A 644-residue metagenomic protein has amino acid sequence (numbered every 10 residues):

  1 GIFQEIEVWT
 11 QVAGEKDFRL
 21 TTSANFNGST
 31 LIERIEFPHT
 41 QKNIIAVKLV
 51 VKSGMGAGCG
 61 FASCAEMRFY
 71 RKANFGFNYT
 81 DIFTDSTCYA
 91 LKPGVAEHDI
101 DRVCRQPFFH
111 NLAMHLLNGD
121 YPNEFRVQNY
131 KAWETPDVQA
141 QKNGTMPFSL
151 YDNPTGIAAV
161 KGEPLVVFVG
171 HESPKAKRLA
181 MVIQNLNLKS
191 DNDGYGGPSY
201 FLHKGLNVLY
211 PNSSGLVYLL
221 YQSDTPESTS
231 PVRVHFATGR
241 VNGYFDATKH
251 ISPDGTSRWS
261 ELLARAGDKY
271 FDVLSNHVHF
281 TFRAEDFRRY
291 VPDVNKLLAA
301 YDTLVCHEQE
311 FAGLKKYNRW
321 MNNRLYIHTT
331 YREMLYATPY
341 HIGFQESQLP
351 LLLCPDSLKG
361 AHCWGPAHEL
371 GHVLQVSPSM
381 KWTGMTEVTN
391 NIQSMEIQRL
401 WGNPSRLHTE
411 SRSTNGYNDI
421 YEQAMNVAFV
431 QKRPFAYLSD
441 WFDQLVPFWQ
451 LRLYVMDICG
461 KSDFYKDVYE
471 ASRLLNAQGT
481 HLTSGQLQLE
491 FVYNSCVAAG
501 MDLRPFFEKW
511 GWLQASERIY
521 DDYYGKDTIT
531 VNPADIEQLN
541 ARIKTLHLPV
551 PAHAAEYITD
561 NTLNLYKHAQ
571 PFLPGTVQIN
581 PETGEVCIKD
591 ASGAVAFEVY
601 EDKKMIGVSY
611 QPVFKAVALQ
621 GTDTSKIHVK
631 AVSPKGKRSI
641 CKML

Functional and structural regions predicted by a protein language model:
G1-L20, L31-D85: Aromatic, loop-rich ligand-recognition surfaces of beta-strand-rich domains
G14-R19, W401-S405, Y454-E470, L474-T480 (+2 more regions): Substrate-binding/catalytic groove segments of enzymes that remodel or degrade extracellular structural polymers
K16-H39, D193-G205: Extracellular carbohydrate recognition and processing domains and analogous Trp-centered ligand-binding platforms
M55-N74, T225-R240, P292: Edge beta-strands of jelly-roll/beta-sandwich modules across compartments, strongly enriched in secreted/luminal
K72-T84, V234-D272: Low-complexity, Pro/Ser/Thr- and charge-rich linker/hinge segments at domain boundaries
F77-F83, T87-D120, S484-Q611, A618-L644: Beta/coil-rich, acidic/histidine-enriched accessory regions frequently appended to metallopeptidases
F83-Y244, T583-C641: Beta-strand-enriched, solvent-exposed domains that form extended recognition/catalytic surfaces
R258-L262, A266-D457, S462, V468-A471 (+1 more regions): Catalytic cores of extracellular degradative/oxidative enzymes
